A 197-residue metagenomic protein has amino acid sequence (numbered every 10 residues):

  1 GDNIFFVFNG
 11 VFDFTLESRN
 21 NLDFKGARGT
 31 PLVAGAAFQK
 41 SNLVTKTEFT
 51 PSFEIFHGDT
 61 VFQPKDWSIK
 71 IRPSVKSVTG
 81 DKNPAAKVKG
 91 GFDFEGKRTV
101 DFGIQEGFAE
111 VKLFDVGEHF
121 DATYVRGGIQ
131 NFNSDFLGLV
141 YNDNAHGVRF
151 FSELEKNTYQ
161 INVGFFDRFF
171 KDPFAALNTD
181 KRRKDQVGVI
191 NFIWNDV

Functional and structural regions predicted by a protein language model:
G1-F8, N20-N21, F56-I69, L113-T123 (+2 more regions): Short loop/turn motifs that connect adjacent beta-strands in outer-membrane beta-barrel proteins
G1-V33: N-terminal regions that are enriched for targeting/export leaders and immediately downstream pro/stem segments
F6, T45-P51, F102-A109, N144-V148 (+1 more regions): Hydrophobic, lipid-facing positions within transmembrane beta-strands of outer-membrane proteins
F6-F8, F12, I69, G107 (+4 more regions): A broad, low-specificity signal marking well-ordered, structured residues that form hydrophobic/aromatic
F14-N20, P73-T79, I129-N133, K156 (+1 more regions): Transmembrane beta-strands of outer-membrane beta-barrel pores
K25-E48, I55-A122, N133, L137-G138: Surface-exposed loop and membrane-interface regions of Gram-negative outer-membrane beta-barrel proteins
H119-V125, F132-V197: Signature for the C-terminal beta-barrel architecture of outer-membrane proteins
